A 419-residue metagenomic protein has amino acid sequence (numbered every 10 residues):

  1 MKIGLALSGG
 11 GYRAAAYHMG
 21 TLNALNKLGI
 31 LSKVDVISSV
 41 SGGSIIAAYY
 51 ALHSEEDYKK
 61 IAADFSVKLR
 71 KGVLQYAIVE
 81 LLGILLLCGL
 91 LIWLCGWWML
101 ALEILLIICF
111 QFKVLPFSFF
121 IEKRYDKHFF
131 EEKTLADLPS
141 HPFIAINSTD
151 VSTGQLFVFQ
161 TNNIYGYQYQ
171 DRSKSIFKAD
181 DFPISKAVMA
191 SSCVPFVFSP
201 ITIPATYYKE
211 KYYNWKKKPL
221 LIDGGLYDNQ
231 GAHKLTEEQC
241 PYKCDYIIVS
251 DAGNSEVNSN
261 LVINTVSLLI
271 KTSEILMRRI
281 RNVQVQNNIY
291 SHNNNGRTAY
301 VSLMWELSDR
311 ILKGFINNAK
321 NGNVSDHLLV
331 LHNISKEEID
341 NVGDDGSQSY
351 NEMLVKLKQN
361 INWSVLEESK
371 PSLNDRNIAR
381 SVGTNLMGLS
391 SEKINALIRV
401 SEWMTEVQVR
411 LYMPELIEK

Functional and structural regions predicted by a protein language model:
K2-A6, G11-F119: Patatin-like phospholipase
R13, L102-E238, R410: Active-site gating loop/helix substructures
A14, I46-A48, Q230-G231, E256-N260: Extracytoplasmic/secreted cell-surface and envelope-processing proteins
N26-I30, T236-Y242: Short, surface-exposed basic-aromatic patches at helix termini and helix-loop junctions that form
V36-S38, I248-D251: Short internal beta-strands
V40, H53, K68, Y76-E80 (+8 more regions): N-terminal low-complexity, Ser/Thr- and acidic-residue-enriched intrinsically disordered segments
K216, L221, L226-D228, K234 (+3 more regions): C-terminal helical/tail subdomains of lipid-metabolizing enzymes
